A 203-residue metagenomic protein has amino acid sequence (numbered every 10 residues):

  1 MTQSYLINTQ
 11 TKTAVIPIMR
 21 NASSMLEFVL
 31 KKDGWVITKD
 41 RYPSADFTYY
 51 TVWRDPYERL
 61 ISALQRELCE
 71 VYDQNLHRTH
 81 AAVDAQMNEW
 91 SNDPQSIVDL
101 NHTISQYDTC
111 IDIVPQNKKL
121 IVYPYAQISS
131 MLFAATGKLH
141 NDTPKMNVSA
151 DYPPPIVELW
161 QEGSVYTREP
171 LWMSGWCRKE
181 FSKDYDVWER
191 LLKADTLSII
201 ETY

Functional and structural regions predicted by a protein language model:
S4-I7, V36-W53, Y57-T202: PAPS-dependent sulfotransferase catalytic domain
S4-P17: Extended, structured, electrostatic nucleic-acid-contact surfaces
V15-I16, R20, V122: Short, charged/polar micro-motifs that form catalytic or ligand-binding hotspots
I18-L30, D55-E58: Catalytic nucleophile-elbow at a beta strand-turn-alpha helix junction centered on a G-D-S/GDSL motif, marking
